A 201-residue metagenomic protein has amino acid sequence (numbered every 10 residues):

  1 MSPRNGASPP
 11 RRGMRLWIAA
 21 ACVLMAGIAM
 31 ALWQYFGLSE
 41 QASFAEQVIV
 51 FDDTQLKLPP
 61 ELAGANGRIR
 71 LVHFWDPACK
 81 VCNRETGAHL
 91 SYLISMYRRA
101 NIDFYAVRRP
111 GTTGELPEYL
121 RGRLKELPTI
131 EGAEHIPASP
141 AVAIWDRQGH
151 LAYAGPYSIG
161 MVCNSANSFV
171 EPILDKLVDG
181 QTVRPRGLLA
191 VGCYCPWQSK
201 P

Functional and structural regions predicted by a protein language model:
M1-Q55: N-terminal targeting signals for export/organelle localization
F44-L62, L188-P201: Periplasmic c-type cytochrome electron-transfer domains
L62-L90, L174: Short active-site neighborhood of thiol/selenol oxidoreductases, capturing the structured segment around
H73, F104-A106, I144: Structural beta-sheet core signal
D76-G87, P110, V191-K200: Short, thiol/selenol-centered motifs that function as redox-active sites or metal-ligating centers
N83-A133: Structural microenvironment flanking redox-active thiols in thiol-disulfide oxidoreductases
P117-P156: Short, internal strand/loop/helix patches that form the active-site neighborhood or redox-interaction surface
A152, Y157-P201: Thiol-/selenol-based redox modules, centered on thioredoxin-like and closely related oxidoreductase domains
